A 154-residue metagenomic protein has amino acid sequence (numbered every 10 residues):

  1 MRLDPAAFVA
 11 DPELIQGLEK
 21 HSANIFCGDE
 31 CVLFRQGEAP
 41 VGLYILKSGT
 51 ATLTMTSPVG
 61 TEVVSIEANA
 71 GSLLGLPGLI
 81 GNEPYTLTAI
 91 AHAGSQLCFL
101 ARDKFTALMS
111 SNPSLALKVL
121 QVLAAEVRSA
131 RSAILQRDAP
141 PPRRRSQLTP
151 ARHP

Functional and structural regions predicted by a protein language model:
M1-P154: Cytosolic regulatory regions built on CNB/CRP/Popeye-like sensor folds
